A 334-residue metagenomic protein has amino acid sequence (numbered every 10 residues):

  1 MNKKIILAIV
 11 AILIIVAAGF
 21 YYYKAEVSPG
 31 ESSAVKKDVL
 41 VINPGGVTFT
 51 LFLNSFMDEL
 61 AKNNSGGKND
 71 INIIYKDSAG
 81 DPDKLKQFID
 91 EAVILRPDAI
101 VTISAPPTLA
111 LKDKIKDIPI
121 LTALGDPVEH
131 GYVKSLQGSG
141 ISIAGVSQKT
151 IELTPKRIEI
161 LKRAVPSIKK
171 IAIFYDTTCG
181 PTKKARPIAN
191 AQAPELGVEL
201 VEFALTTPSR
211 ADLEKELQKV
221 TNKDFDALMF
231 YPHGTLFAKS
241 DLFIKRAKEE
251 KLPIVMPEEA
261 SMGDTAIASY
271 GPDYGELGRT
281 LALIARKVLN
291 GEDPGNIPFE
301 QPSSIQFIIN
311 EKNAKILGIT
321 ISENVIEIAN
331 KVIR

Functional and structural regions predicted by a protein language model:
M1-R334: Short hydrophobic alpha-helices and adjacent helix-cap/hinge residues
